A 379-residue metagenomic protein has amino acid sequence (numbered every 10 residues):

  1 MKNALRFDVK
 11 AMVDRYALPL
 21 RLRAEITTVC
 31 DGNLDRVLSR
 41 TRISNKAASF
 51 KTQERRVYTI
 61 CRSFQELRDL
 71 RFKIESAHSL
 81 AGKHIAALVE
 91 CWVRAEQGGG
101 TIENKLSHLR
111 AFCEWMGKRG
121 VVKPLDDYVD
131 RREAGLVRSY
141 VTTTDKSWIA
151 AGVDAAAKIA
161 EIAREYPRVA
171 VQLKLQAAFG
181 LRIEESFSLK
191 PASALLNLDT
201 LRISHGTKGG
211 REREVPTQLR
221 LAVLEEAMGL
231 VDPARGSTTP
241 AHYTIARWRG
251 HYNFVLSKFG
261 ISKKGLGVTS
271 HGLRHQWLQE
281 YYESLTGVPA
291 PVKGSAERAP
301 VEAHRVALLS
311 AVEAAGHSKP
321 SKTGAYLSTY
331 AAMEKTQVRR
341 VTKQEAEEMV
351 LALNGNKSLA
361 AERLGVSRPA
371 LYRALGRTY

Functional and structural regions predicted by a protein language model:
V37-R138: N-terminal core-binding DNA-recognition domain of tyrosine recombinases/integrases
L109, Q172-L173, E184-L189: Alpha-helix N-cap/helix-start motif at helix boundaries, enriched for small hydrophobics
V121-K158, G206-T207: Flexible interdomain linker/hinge and immediately adjacent N-terminus of the catalytic tyrosine-recombinase domain
V153-I183, V301-R305: Basic, Lys/Arg- and aromatic-enriched nucleic-acid-binding interface segment
S188-E226: Conserved tyrosine-mediated DNA breakage-rejoining catalytic core shared by Y-recombinases
Q218-T286: Active-site/catalytic core of tyrosine-dependent DNA strand-transfer enzymes
R274-H317: C-terminal catalytic core of tyrosine-transesterase DNA break-rejoin enzymes
V338-Y379: Bacterial C-terminal helix-turn-helix
